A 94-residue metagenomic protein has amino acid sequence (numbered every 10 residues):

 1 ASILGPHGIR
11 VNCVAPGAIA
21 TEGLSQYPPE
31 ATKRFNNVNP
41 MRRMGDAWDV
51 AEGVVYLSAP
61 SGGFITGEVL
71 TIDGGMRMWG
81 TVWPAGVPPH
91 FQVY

Functional and structural regions predicted by a protein language model:
S2-P6, G63: Alpha-helical segment proximal to the catalytic Tyr-Lys
P6, A15-Q26, I72: Short, flexible catalytic-loop segment of classical short-chain dehydrogenase/reductase
H7, N12, E68: Rossmann-like NAD(H)/NADP(H) cofactor-binding core
C13, P29, R34-I65, G74: C-terminal helical subdomain
G23, M41, M76-M78: Methionine-biased hydrophobic packing positions in alpha-helices, especially within tandem helical repeat solenoids
G23-P29, W83-P88: Conserved mid-core segment of classical short-chain dehydrogenase/reductases
T66-Y94: Short C-terminal tail/terminal secondary-structure segment of NAD(P)H-dependent dehydrogenase/reductase domains
